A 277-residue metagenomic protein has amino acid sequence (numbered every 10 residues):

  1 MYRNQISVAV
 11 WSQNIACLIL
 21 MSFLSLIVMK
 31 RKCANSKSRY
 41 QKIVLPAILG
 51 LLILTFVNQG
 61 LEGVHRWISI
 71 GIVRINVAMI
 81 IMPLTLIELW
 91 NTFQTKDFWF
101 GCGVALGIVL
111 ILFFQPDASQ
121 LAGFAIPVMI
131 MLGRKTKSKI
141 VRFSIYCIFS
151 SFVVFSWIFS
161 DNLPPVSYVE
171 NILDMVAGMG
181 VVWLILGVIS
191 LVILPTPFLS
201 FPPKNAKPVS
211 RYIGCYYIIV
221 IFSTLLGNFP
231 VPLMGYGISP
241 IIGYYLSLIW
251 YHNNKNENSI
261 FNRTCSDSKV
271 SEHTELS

Functional and structural regions predicted by a protein language model:
Y2-C102, I108-L112, G227-P232, Y236 (+2 more regions): Membrane-helix boundary/helix-loop-helix interface segments in multi-pass membrane proteins
Y2-Q13, L173-G178, F201-N205, H273-L276: Catalytic cores of phosphodiester-bond-cleaving enzymes
A9, G107-M131, F155-S167, V176-A177 (+1 more regions): Helix-loop-helix junctions and helix-breaking kinks within/between transmembrane helices of multi-pass membrane
L45-V57, A78-F114, G123-R134, Y146 (+4 more regions): Alpha-helical transmembrane segments of multi-pass inner-membrane proteins
I53-L61, F113-A118, G133-R142, V154-L163 (+3 more regions): Juxtamembrane membrane-interface segments at transmembrane alpha-helix termini
I70-I72, I126-M129, N162-V166, W183 (+7 more regions): Catalytic-site microenvironment of enzymes that process N-acetyl-hexosamine-containing cell-wall polysaccharides
W90, L246-S277: A juxtamembrane structural motif centered on a specific transmembrane helix
K137-I213, Y217, I221-G227: Hydrophobic, glycine- and aromatic-enriched re-entrant/interface helices and adjoining loop segments
